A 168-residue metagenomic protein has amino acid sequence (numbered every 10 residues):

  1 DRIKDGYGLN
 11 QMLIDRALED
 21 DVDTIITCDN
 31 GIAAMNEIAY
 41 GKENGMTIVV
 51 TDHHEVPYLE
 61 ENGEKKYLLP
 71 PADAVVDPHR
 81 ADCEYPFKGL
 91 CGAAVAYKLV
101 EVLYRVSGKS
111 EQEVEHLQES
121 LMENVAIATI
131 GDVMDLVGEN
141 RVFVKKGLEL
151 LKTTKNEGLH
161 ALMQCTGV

Functional and structural regions predicted by a protein language model:
D1-V168: Replace "Mg2+/Mn2+-dependent" with "divalent metal-dependent
